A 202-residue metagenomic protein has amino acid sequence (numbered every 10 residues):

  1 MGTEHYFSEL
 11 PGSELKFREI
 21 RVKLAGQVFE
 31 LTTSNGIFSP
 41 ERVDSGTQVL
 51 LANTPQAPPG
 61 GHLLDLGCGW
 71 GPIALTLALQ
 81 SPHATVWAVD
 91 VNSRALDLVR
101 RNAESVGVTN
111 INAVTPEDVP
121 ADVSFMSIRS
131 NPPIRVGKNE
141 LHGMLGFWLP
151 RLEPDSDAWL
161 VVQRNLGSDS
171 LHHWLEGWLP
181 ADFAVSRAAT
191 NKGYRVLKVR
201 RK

Functional and structural regions predicted by a protein language model:
M1-A25, G36-P40: N-terminal auxiliary segments of SAM/dcSAM-dependent transferases
T33-A52: Conserved SAM-binding loop and adjacent beta-strand
T47-S130: Conserved SAM/SAH cofactor-binding pocket of Class I
L77, W148, L175: Class I S-adenosylmethionine-dependent transferase superfamily signal
H142-P154: A short glycine-rich, Lys/Arg-flanked "PGG" loop and its adjoining helix->strand segment in the class I
D155-Q163: Conserved beta-strand signature within the Rossmann-like core of class I S-adenosyl-L-methionine
Q163-P180: Conserved class I S-adenosyl-L-methionine
A189-K202: Core SAM-dependent methyltransferase catalytic element
